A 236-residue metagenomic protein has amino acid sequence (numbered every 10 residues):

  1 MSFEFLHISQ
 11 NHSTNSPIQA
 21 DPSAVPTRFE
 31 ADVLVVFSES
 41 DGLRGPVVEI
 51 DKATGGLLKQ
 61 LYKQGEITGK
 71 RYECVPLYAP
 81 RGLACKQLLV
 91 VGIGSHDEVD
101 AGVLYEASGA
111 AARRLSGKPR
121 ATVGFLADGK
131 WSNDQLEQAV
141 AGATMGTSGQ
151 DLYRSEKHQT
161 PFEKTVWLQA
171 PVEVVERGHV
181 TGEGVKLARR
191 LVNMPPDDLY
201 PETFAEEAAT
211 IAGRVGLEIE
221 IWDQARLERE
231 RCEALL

Functional and structural regions predicted by a protein language model:
S2-L236: Short amphipathic alpha-helical segment within the helicase RecA-like ATPase core that mediates nucleic-acid
